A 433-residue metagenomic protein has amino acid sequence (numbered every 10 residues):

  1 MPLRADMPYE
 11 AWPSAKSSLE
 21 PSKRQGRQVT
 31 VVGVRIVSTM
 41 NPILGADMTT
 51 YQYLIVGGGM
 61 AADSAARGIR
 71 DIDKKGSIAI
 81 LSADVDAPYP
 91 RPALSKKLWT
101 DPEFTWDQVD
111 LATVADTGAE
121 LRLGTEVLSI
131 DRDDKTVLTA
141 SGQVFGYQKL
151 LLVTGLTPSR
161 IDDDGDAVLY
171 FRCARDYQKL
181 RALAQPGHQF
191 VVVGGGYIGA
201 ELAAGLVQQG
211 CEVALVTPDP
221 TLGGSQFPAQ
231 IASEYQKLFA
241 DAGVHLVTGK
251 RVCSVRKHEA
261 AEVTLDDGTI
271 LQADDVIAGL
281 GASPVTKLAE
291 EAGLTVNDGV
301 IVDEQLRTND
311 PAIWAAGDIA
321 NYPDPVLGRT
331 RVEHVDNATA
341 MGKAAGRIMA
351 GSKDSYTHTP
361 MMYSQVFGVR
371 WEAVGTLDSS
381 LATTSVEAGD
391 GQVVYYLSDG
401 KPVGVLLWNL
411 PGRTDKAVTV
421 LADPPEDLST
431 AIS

Functional and structural regions predicted by a protein language model:
R4, W12-S18, S22-R27, R35-S38: Low-acidity, Ser/Thr- and Arg-rich intrinsically disordered low-complexity segments
V31-D47: Short, Lys/Arg-enriched N-terminal segments with co-localized hydrophobic residues within the first ~10-30 amino acids
T49-A119, G205-Q226: Beta1-alpha1 glycine-rich phosphate/pyrophosphate-binding loop at the start of Rossmann-like nucleotide-binding domains
T49-Y51, I319-R413: Mid-to-C-terminal Rossmann-like scaffold of FAD/NAD(P)H-dependent oxidoreductases
I55, G59-M60, V85, L156-P158 (+4 more regions): Residue-level detector of alpha-helix initiation sites
K75-S77, L121-T139, F145, Q209-V302: A Rossmann-like FAD-binding core segment of flavoenzymes
L152-Q209: Glycine-rich dinucleotide-binding loop and its adjacent helix/turn
D166-H188, E259-T264, T269-A344: FAD-site-proximal beta/loop scaffold in flavoenzymes
